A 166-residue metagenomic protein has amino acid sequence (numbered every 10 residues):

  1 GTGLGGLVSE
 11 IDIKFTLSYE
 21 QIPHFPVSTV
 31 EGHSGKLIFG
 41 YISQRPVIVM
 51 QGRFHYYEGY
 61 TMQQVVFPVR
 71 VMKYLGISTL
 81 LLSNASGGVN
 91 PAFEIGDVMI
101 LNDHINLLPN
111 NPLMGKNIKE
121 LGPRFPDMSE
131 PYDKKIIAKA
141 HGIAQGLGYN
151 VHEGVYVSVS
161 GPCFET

Functional and structural regions predicted by a protein language model:
G5-Y19, F93-D97: Glycine-rich loop at the start of a catalytic domain that most often binds anionic cofactors/ligands
E20-T166: Glycine-rich phosphate- or other oxyanion-binding loops that anchor nucleotides, phosphorylated ligands
